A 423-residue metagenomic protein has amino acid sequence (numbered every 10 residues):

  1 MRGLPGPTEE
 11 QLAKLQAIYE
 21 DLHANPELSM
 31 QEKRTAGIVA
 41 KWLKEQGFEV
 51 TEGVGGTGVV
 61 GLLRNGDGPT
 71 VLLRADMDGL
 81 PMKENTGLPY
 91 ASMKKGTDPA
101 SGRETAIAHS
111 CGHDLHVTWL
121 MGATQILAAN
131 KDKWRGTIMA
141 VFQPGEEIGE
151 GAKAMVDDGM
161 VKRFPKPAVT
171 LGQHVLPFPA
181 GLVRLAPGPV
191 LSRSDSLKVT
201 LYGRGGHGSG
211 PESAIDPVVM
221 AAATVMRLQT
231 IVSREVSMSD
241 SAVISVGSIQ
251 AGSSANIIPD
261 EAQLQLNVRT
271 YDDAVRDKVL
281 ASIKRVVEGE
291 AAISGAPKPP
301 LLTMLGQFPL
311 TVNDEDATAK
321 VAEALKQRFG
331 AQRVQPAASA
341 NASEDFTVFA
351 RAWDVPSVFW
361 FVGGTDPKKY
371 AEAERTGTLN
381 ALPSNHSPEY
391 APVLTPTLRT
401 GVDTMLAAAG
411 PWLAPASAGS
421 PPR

Functional and structural regions predicted by a protein language model:
R2-H109, D114, T118-G122, I126-G136: Acidic/His- and Gly-rich active-site-bordering loop/insert found across diverse amide/peptide-bond hydrolases
T8-L12, L28-A36, A214, V218 (+4 more regions): Solvent-exposed, acidic/flexible segments
L22, L43, G61, L73 (+9 more regions): Divalent metal-coordination and catalytic microenvironments
V50-T51, G145-E146, P187-L191, A338-A340 (+1 more regions): Short Gly/Pro-enriched turn/cap motifs at secondary-structure boundaries
V60, K94-A108, D114-L115, L127 (+2 more regions): Histidine/acidic-residue-rich, glycine-tolerant segments that coordinate divalent metal ions
E84-G96, G188-S192, A371-A381: Short, flexible, mixed-charge acidic loops at enzyme active sites
V219-R423: Metal-dependent amide/peptide-bond hydrolase catalytic core, centered on the "pita-bread" metallohydrolase fold
